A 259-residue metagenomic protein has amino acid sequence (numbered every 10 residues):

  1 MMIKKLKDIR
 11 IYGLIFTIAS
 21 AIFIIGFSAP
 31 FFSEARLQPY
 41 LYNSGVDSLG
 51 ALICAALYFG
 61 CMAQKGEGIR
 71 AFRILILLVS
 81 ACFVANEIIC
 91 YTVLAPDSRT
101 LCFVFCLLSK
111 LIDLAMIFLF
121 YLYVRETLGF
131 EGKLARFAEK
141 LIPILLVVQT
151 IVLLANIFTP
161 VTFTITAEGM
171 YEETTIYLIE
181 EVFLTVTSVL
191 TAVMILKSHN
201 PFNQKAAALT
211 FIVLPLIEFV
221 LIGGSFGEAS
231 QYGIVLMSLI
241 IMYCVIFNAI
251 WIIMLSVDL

Functional and structural regions predicted by a protein language model:
I3-G13, E181, T187-D258: Interfacial "cap-and-anchor" motif at the non-cytosolic start of specific transmembrane alpha-helices
I3-K7, F59-L75, P96, R125-A138 (+1 more regions): Membrane-interface helix-boundary motifs at transmembrane edges
L14-F32, Y40-P96, F105-F120, I142-T159 (+1 more regions): Hydrophobic alpha-helical transmembrane segments of multi-pass membrane proteins
A35-L49, Q149-T191: Extracellular-loop-to-transmembrane junctions of the mid-late helices
Q38-N43, S98-S109, T166-Y177, S230-L236: Non-cytosolic membrane-interface motifs at loop->transmembrane helix junctions
A63, Y91-S98, R125-E131, I157-E168 (+3 more regions): Transmembrane helix-loop junctions in multipass membrane proteins, especially transporters and channels
P96-K110, L122-A135, A249-L259: Membrane-interface module
I117-Y121, V189-A192: Alpha-helical transmembrane segments of polytopic integral membrane proteins, especially the permease/helical cores
